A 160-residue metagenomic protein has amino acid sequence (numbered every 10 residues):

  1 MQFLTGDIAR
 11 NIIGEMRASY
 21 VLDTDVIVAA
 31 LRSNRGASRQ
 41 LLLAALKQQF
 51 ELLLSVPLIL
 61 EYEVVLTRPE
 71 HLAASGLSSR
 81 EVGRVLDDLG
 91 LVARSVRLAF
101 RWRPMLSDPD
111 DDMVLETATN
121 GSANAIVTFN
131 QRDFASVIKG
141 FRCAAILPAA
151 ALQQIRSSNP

Functional and structural regions predicted by a protein language model:
M1-L54: Short, well-structured N-terminal submotif of metal-dependent ribonuclease cores
M1-N11, E15, M105, D112 (+2 more regions): Acidic, PIN/NYN-like endoribonuclease modules and their adjacent C-terminal/linker elements
V26-I27, L58, R132-F134: Alpha-helix capping/helix-boundary segments
A29-L31, R101-S107: Short, flexible loop segments at the rims of nucleotide/cofactor-binding pockets, characterized by
L31-R32, L66, I138, R156: Short, flexible helix/strand-to-coil boundary loops that buttress conserved ligand/catalytic motifs in alpha/beta
L43, L115-E116: Alpha-helical segments flanking ligand/cofactor-binding loops in enzyme cores
A44-R101: PIN-domain endoribonuclease scaffold, especially VapC-family toxins
